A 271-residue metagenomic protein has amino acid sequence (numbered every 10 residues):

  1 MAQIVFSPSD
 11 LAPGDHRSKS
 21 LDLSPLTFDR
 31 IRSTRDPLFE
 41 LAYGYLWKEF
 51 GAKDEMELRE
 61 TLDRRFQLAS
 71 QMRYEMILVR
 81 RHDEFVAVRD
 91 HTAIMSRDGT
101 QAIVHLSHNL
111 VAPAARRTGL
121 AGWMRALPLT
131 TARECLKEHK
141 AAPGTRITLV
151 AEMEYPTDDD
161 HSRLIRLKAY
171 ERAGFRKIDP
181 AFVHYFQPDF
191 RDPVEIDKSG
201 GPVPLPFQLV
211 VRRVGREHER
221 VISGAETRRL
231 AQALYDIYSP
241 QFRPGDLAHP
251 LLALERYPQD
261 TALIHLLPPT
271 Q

Functional and structural regions predicted by a protein language model:
M1-T34, K140-Q271: Terminal substrate-recognition subdomain of acyl/acetyltransferases
F28, R32-S33, F39-P113, C135: A conserved beta-strand-loop-helix scaffold within acyl/acetyltransferase catalytic domains
P37, Q101, G119, W123 (+2 more regions): Short, well-structured alpha-helical interface segments that form or flank functional binding sites
L41, Y45, L127, K168-R172: Amphipathic alpha-helical segments that form well-ordered structural scaffolds and often line/cohere around active
M72, A132, I196-D197: Alpha-helix boundary/capping detector
E75, R89, N109, R125-P128 (+2 more regions): Polar/charged side chains located within well-ordered beta-strands of beta-rich proteins
H82-D83, A114-A115, R213-E217: Short loop segments at secondary-structure junctions
V111, R116-H139: Conserved acetyl-CoA-binding loop-helix of GNAT-fold acetyltransferases
